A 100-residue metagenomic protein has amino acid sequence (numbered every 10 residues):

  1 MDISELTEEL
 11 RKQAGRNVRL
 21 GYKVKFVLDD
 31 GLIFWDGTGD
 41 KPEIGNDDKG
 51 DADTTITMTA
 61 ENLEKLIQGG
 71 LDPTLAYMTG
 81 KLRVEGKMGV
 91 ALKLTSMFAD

Functional and structural regions predicted by a protein language model:
M1-D100: Feature captures hydrophobic
